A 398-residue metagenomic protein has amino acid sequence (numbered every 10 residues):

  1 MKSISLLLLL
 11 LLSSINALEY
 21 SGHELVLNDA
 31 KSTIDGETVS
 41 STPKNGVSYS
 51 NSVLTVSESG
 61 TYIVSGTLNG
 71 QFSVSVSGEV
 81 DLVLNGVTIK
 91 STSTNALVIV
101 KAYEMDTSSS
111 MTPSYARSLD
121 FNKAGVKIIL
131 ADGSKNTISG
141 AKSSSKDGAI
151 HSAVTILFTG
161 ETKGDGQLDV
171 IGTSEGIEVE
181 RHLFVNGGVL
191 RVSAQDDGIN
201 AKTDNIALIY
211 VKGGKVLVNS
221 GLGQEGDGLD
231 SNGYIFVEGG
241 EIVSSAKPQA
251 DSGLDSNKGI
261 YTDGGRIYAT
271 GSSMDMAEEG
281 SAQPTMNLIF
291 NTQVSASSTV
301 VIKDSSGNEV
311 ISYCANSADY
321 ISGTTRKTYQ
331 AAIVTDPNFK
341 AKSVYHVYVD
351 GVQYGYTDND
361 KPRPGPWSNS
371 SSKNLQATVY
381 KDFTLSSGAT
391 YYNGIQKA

Functional and structural regions predicted by a protein language model:
M1-L9: Classical eukaryotic N-terminal signal peptides for Sec-dependent ER targeting/secretion, especially the positively
L8-L11, K146: Hydrophobic residues within membrane-embedded alpha helices
L11-E19: N-terminal signal peptide
L18-A398: A composition-driven surface/loop motif
